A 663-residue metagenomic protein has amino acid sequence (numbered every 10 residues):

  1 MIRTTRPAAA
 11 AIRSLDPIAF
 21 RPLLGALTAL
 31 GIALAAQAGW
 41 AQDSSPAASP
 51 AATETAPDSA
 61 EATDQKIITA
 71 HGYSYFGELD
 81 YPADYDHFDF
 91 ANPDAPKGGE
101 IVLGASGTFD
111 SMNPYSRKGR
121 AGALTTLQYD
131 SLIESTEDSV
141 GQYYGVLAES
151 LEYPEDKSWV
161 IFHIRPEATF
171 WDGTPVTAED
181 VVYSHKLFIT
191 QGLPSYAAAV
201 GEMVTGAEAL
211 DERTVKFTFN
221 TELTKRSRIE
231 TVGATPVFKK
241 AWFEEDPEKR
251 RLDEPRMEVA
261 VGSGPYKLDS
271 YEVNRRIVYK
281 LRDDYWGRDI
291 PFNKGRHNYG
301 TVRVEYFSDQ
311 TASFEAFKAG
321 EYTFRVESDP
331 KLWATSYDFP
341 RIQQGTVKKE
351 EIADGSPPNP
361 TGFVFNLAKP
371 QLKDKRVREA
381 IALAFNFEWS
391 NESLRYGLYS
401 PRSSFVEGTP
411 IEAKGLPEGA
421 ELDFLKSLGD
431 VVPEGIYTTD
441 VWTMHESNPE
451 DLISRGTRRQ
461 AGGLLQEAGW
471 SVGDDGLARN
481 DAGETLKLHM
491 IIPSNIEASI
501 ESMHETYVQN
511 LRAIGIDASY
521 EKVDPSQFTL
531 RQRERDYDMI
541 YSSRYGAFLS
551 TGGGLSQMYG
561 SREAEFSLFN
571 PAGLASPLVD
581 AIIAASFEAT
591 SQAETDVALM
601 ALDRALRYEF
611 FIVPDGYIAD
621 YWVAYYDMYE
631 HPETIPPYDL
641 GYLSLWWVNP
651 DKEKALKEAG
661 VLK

Functional and structural regions predicted by a protein language model:
D43, D64, A105-G107, G119-R120 (+7 more regions): Detector for C-terminal structural segments
T63-D156, K186, L193, V259-V261 (+2 more regions): N-terminal lobe/hinge region of extracytoplasmic solute-binding protein
D80, T108, Q128-S139, V232-T301 (+4 more regions): Gly/Pro-rich hinge or "lid" segments in bacterial periplasmic/extracellular proteins
A91, A95, S116-L124, S150-P194 (+5 more regions): Aromatic- and charge-enriched surface segment that lines or borders ligand/interaction sites
G145-E149, W171, V176, T218-K240 (+4 more regions): Aromatic-rich, solvent-exposed beta-strand/loop patch
H163, A198-E245, S263-E272, P417-V431: Surface-exposed binding/hinge segments that line and control ligand-binding clefts or catalytic entry sites
R165, E254, G287-D338, E379 (+4 more regions): Ligand-site clamp/hinge motif
G206-A207, D269-K280, E305-K369, R376-A380 (+4 more regions): Extracellular/periplasmic solute-recognition and catalytic clefts
